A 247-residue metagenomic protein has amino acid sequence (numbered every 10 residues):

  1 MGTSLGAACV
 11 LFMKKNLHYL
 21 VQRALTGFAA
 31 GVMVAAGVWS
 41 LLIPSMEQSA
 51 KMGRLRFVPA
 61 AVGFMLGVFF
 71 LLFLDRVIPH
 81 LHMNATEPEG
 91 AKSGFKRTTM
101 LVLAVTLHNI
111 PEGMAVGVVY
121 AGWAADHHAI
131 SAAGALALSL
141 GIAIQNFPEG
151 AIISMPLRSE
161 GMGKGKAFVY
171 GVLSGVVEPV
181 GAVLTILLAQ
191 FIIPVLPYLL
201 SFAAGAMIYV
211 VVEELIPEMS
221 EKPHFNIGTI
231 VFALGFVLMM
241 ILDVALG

Functional and structural regions predicted by a protein language model:
M1-G247: Intrinsically disordered, metal-sensing/regulatory segments
